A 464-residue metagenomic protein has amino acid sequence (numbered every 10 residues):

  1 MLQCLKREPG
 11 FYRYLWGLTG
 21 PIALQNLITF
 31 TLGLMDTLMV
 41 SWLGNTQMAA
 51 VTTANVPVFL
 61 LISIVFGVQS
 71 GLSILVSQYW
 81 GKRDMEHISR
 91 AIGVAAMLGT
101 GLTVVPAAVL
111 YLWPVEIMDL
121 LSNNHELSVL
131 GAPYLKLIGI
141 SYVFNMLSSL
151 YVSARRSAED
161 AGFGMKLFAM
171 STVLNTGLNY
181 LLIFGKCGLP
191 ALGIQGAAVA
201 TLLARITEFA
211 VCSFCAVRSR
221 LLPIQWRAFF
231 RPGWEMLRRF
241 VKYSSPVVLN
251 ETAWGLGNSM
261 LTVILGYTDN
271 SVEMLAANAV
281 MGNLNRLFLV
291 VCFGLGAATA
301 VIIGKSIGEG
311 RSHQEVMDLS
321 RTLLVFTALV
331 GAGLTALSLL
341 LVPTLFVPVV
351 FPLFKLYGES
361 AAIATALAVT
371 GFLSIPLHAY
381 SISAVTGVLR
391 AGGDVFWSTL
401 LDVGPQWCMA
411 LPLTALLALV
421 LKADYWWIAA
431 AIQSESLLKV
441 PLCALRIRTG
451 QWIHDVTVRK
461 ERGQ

Functional and structural regions predicted by a protein language model:
M1-I22, V76-S141, L189-S245, I303-S374 (+1 more regions): Short alpha-helical transmembrane segments in multi-pass integral membrane proteins
R7-L38, W42-L43, F59-G71, L75 (+6 more regions): N-terminal transmembrane alpha-helices
G17-D36, L137, S171, A204-E208 (+4 more regions): Transmembrane helical elements of multi-pass membrane transporters/channels
I22, N26, T37-L38, I74 (+15 more regions): Transmembrane alpha-helix boundary and packing residues in multipass membrane permease domains and related
L27-A49, M118-H125, L181-L192, T252-L287 (+3 more regions): Helix-terminus/linker motif at the lipid-water interface of multi-pass membrane proteins
T29, G33-D36, V40, I62-Q69 (+19 more regions): Alpha-helical transmembrane segments and their lipid-water interface positions in multi-pass membrane proteins
M48-A108, N145-G164, L275-V342, A379-S398: Small-residue-rich hydrophobic transmembrane alpha-helices
Q69, S73, I138-S157, G164-T172 (+5 more regions): Short runs within selected transmembrane alpha-helices of multi-pass transporters and secretion channels
